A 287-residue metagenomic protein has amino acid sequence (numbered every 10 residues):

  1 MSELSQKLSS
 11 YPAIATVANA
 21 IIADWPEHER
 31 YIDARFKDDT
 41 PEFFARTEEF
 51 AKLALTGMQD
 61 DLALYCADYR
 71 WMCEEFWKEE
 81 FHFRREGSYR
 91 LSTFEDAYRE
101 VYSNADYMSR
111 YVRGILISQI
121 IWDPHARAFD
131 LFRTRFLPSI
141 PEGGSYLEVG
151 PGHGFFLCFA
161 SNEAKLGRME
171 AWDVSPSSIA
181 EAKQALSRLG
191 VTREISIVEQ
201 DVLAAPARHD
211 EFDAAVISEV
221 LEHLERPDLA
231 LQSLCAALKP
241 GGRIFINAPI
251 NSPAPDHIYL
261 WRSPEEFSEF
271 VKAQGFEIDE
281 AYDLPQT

Functional and structural regions predicted by a protein language model:
I14, A18-V101: N-terminal auxiliary segments of SAM/dcSAM-dependent transferases
G143-G152: Conserved class I S-adenosyl-L-methionine
H153-K165: Conserved SAM-binding loop of SAM-dependent methyltransferases across substrates and taxa, primarily the Class I
S175-S177: Conserved SAM/SAH-binding beta-strand->alpha-helix loop
V191-L203: Conserved SAM-binding strand-loop segment of SAM-dependent methyltransferases
L203-A215: A short acidic, Gly/Pro-enriched loop at the edge of an enzyme's catalytic core that lines a small-molecule cofactor
D228-P240: A short glycine-rich, Lys/Arg-flanked "PGG" loop and its adjoining helix->strand segment in the class I
G242-P249: Conserved beta-strand signature within the Rossmann-like core of class I S-adenosyl-L-methionine
